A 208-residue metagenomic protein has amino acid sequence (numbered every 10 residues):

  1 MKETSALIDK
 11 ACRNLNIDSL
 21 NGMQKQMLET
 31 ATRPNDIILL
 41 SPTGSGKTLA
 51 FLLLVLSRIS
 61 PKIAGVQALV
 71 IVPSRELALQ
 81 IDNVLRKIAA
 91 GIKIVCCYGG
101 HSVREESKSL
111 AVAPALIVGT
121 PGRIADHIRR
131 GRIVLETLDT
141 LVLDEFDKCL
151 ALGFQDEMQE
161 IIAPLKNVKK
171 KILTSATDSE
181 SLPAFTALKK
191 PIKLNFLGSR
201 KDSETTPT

Functional and structural regions predicted by a protein language model:
M1-L40, D144: Conserved pre-motif I regulatory segment
S5-K10, I63-R129, T137-T140: Conserved nucleic-acid-binding Ia/Ib motif block in the N-terminal RecA-like helicase ATPase lobe
K25-I37, T48-I63, L79, V84-I88: Walker A/P-loop NTP-binding motif
R33-L39, A64-A68, P114-A115, K169-K170: Pre-Walker A (Motif I) flank of P-loop NTPase domains
L40-T43, P73: P-loop (Walker A) phosphate-binding loop of NTP-binding proteins
G44-S45, G122-I124, D147-K148: Short glycine-rich anion-binding loops that position phosphate/pyrophosphate groups of nucleotides and phosphorylated
V134-D202: Post-DEXD/H (motif II) to motif III coupling segment of the RecA-like Helicase ATP-binding lobe
T205-T208: Conserved interdomain hinge at the start of the Helicase C-terminal
